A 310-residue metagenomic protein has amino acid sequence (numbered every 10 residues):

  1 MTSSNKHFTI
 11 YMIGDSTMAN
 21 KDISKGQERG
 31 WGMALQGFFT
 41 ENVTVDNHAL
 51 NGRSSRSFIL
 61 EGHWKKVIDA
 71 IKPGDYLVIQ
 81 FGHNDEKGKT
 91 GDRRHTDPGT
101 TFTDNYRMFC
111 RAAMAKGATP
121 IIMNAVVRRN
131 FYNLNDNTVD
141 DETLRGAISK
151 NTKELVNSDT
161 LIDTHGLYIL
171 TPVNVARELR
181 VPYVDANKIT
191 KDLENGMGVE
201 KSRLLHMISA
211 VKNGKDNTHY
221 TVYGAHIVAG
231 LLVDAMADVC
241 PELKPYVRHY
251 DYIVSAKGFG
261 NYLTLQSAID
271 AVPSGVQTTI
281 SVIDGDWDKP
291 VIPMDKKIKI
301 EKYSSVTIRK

Functional and structural regions predicted by a protein language model:
M1-A49, K65-L77: Serine-esterase "nucleophile elbow" of acetyl-processing enzymes
M1-H7, K244-I253, K310: Low-complexity, Pro/Thr/Ser/Gly/Ala-rich linker/spacer regions in secreted, extracellular modular proteins
S16, H83-N84, G285: Active-site metal-binding loops of divalent metal-dependent hydrolases
A19-I23, S55-S57, N261: Short, solvent-exposed loop/turn elements at domain surfaces
T44-D46, T119, R180-P182, K299 (+1 more regions): Conserved beta-strand segments of alpha/beta enzyme cores
H63-Y220, H226, G230-P241: Alpha-helical cap/lid subdomain in secreted, periplasmic, or secretory-pathway luminal O-acyl-processing enzymes
D251-S281: Acidic Gly/Asp/Thr-rich repetitive segments characteristic of extracellular carbohydrate-active and adhesion proteins
F259, V276-R309: N-terminal extracellular ligand-recognition/capping segment immediately after the signal peptide
